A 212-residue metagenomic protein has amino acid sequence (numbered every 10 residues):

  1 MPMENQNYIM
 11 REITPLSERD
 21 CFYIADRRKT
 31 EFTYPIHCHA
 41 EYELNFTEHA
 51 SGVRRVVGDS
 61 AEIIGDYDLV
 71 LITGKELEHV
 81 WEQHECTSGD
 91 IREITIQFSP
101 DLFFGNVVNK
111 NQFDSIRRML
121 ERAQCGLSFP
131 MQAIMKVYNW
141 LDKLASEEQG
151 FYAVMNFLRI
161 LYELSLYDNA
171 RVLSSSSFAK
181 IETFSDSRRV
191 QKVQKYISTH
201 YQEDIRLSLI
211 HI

Functional and structural regions predicted by a protein language model:
M1-L71, E76-H79: Generic protein-terminus/edge-of-domain signal
P2-R19, T73-W140, A170-R171: A hydrophobic/aromatic-rich effector-binding and dimerization subdomain of bacterial HTH-type transcriptional regulators
K136-N139, M155-I160: Amphipathic alpha-helical interaction segments
K143-Y152, L164-L173, S185, K192-I205: Basic, amphipathic alpha-helical hairpins
L173-I181: Short, Lys/Arg-enriched N-terminal segment that forms or immediately precedes the first helix of a structured domain
K180-R188: Short, Lys/Arg-enriched anionic-surface-contact patches
S208: Residues within the helices of the helix-turn-helix
H211-I212: Conserved small/polar residues in nucleotide/adenosyl-binding loops
